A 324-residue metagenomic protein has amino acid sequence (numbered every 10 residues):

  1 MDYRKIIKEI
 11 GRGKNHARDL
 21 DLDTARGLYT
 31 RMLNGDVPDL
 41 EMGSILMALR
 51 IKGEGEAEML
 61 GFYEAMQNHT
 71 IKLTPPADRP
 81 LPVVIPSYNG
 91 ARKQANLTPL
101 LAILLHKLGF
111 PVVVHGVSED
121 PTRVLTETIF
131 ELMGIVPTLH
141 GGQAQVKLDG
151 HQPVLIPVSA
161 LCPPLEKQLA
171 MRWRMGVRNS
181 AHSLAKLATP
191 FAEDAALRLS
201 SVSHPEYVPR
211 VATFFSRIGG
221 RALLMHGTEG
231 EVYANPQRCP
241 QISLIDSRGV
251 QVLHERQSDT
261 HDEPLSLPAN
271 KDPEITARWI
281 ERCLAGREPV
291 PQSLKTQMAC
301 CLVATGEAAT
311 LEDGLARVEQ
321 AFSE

Functional and structural regions predicted by a protein language model:
M1-Q94, H106-V112, D262-L267, A277-G286 (+2 more regions): Acidic, glycine/proline-rich low-complexity segments that act as flexible tails and inter-domain linkers
I45, F130, A185, M298: Residue-level signal for inorganic ion chemistry
Y63-N89, G141-Q168, S258-T260: Self-splicing inteins and homing endonuclease
D78-K147: A generic, well-ordered mixed alpha/beta core segment in the N-terminal half of proteins
I85, V112-G116, P137-H140, L155-P157 (+3 more regions): General beta-strand structural signal in soluble alpha/beta enzymes
G141-S201: Phosphate/diphosphate-binding glycine-rich loops and adjacent basic-rich segments that engage nucleotide
E166, A170-W173, D194-A234, R238-C239: Glycine-rich ThDP/TPP pyrophosphate-binding loop and its adjacent helix/strand module within ThDP-dependent enzymes
R248-L302: A hydrophobic, small-residue-rich beta->alpha segment in the mid-to-C-terminal subdomain of diverse proteins
